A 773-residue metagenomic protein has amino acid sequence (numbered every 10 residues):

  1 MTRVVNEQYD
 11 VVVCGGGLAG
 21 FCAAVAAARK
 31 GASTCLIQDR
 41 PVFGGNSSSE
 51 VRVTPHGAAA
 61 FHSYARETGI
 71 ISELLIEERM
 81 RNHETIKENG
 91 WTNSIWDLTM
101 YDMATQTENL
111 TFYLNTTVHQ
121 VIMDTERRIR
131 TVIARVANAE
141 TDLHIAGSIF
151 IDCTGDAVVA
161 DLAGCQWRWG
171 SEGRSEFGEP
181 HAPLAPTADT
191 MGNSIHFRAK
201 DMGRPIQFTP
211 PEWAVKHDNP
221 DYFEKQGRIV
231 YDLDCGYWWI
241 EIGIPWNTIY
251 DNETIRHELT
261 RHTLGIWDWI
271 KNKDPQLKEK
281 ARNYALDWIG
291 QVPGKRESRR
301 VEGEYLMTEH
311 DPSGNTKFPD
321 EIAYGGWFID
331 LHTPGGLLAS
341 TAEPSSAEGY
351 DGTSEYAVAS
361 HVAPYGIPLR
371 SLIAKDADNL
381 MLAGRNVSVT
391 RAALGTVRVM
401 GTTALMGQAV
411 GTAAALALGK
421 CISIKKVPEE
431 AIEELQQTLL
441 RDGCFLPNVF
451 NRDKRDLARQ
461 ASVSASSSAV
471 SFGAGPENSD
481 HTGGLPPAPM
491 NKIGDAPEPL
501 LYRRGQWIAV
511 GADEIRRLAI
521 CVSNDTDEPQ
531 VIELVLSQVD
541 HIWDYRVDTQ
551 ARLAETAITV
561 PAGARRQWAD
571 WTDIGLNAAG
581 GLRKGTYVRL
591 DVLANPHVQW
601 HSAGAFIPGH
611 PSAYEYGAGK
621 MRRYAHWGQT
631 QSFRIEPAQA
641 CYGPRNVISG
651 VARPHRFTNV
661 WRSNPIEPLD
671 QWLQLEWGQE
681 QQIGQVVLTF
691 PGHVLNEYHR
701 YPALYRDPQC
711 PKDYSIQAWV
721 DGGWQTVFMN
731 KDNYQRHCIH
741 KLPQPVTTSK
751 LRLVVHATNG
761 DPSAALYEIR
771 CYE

Functional and structural regions predicted by a protein language model:
V5-G17: Beta1/beta-strand and adjacent pyrophosphate-binding region of the FAD-binding site in flavoprotein oxidoreductases
G20: N-terminal Rossmann-fold NAD(P) dinucleotide-binding loop
A26, A32-S33, Q38-D124, R168 (+1 more regions): Conserved N-terminal/central alpha/beta ligand/cofactor-binding core
N46, N115, I129-T131, V136-E514 (+5 more regions): Flavin (FAD/FMN)-binding glycine-rich loop and adjacent Rossmann-like elements that form
L500-V547, P608, H655-T726, D732-E773: Aromatic, loop-rich ligand-recognition surfaces of beta-strand-rich domains
D548-N577, Q725-P743: Extracellular carbohydrate recognition and processing domains and analogous Trp-centered ligand-binding platforms
L576-H597, Q744-V755: Noncatalytic modules at the cell exterior or secretory-pathway interfaces, chiefly beta-strand-rich lectin/adhesion
Y587, D591-V660, G760-E773: Short, surface-exposed beta-strand/loop patches at domain edges that form aromatic-rich interfacial subsites
